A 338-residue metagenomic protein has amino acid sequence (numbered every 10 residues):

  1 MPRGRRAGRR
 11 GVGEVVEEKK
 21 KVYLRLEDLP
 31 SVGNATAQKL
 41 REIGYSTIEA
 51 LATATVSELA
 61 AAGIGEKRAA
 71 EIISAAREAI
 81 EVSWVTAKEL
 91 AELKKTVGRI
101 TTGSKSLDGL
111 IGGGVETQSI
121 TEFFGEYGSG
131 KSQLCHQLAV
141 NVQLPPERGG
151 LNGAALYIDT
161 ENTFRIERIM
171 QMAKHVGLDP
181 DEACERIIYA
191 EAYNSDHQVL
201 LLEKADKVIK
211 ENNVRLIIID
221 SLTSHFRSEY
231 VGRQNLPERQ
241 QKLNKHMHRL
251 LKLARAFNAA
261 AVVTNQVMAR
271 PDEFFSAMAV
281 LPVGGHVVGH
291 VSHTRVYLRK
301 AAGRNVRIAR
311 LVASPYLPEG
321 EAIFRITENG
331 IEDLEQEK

Functional and structural regions predicted by a protein language model:
P2-V85: Compact, charge-rich alpha-helical regulatory domains located at protein termini
N34, Q38, E42, E49 (+14 more regions): Solvent-exposed alpha-helical segments within well-ordered globular domains of core cellular machineries
T36-K39, E58, A62, A75-E182: The Walker A/P-loop phosphate-binding site
V56, T160-N162, S221-S224, Q266-V267 (+1 more regions): Short, ordered loop/turn segments at secondary-structure junctions
T121, L156-I158, I188-A190, V262 (+1 more regions): Hydrophobic/aromatic beta-strand patches that form the interior of the parallel beta-sheet core in alpha/beta enzyme
L144-E147, K210, R255: Residue-level signal for alpha-helix termini/capping positions
G150-P237, R249: Conserved inter-motif catalytic segment of the P-loop NTP-binding fold
Q240-N244, H248-K338: Phosphate-binding/switch region of NTP-binding enzymes
